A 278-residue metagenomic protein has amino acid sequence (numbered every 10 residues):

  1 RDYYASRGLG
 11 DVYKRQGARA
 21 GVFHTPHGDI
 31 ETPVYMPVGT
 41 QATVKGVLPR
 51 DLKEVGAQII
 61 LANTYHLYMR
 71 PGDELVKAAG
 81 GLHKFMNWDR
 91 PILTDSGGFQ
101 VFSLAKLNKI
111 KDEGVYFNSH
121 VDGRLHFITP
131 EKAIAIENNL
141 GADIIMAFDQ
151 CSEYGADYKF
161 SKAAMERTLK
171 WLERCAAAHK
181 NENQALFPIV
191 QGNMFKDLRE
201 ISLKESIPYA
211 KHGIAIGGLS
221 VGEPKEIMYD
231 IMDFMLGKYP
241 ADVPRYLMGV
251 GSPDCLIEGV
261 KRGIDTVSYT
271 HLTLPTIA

Functional and structural regions predicted by a protein language model:
R1-Y13, H271-A278: Single conserved hydrophobic/aromatic residue that forms the stacking wall/gate of nucleotide- or nucleobase-binding
D2, Y158-M165, V221, K225: Flexible, glycine- and charge-enriched loops at secondary-structure boundaries
D2-A5, F85, N181, K238: Generic structural signal for beta-strand residues in well-ordered domains
G10-N181: Non-catalytic, usually N-terminal nucleic-acid engagement modules in DNA/RNA processing proteins
A178, E182-L272: Glycine-rich phosphate/ribose-binding loops and adjacent secondary-structure elements that form binding surfaces
